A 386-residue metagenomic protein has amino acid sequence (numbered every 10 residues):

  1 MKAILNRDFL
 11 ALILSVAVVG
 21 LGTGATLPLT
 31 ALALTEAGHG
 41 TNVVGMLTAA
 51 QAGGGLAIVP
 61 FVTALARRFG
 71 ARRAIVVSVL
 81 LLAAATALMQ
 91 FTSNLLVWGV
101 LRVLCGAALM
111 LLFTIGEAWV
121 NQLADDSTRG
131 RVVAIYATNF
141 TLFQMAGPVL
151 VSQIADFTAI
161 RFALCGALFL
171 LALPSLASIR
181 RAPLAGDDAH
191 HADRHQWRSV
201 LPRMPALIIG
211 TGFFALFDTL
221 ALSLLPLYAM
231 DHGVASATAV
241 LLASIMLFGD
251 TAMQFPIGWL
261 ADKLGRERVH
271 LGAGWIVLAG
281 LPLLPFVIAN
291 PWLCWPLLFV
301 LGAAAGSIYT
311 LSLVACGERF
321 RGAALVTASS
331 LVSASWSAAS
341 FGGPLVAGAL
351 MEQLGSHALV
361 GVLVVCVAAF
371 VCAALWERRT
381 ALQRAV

Functional and structural regions predicted by a protein language model:
A3-A52, M204-A206, D218-Y228, A239: Helix-loop boundary and gating motifs at the non-cytosolic
I58-G70, A155, M253-G265, M351-E352: Helix-to-loop junctions at the C-terminal end of transmembrane segments in multipass secondary transporters
R73-A87, R268-P282, V364: Structural signature of the two symmetry-related core transmembrane helices
L96-L104, W292-V300: Paired small-residue
V103-T138: Cytoplasmic helix-loop-helix junction between adjacent transmembrane helices in 12-TM secondary transporters
L111-A124, G306-F320: Intracellular juxtamembrane helix-capping segments at the cytosolic ends of symmetry-related transmembrane helices
R161-A177, V360-L375: Symmetry-related core transmembrane helices of the 12-TM Major Facilitator Superfamily/SLC fold
A323-E352: A late C-terminal transmembrane helix in Major Facilitator Superfamily
